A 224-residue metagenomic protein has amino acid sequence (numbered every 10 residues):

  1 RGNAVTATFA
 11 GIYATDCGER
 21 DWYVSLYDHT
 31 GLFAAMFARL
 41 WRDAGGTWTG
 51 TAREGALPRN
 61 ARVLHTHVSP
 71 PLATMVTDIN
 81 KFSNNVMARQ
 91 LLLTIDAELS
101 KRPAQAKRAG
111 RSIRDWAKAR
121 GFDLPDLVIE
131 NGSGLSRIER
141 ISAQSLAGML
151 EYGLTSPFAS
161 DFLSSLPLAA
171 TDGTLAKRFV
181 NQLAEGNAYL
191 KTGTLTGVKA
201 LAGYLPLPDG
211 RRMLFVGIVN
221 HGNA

Functional and structural regions predicted by a protein language model:
R1-D161: A small/polar active-site loop signature that marks catalytic segments
S112-D115, R120-A224: C-terminal soluble interaction/assembly domains
